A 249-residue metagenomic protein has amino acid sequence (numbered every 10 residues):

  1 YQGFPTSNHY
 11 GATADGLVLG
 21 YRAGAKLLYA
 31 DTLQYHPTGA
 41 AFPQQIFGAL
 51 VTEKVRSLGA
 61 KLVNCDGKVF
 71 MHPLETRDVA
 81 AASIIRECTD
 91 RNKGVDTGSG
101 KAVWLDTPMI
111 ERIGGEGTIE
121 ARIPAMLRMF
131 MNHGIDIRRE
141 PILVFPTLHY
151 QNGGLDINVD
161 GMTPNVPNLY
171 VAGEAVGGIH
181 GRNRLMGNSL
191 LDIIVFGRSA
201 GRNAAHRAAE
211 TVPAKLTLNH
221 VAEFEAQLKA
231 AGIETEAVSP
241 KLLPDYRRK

Functional and structural regions predicted by a protein language model:
Y1-T13, Y170-G181: Catalytic-site beta-strand/loop segments enriched in glycine and acidic/polar residues
G3-P5, L27, N183-N188: A short glycine/serine-rich beta->alpha loop
N8-H9, I119, M186: Charged, low-complexity surface patches
H9-L19, L190-F196: Gly/Ser/Thr-rich active-site loops/lids in small-molecule metabolic enzymes that frequently grip phosphoryl groups
L19, A25-D136, E140, N203-A209: An anion/pyrophosphate-binding glycine-rich loop and adjacent beta-alpha core in soluble alpha-beta enzymes
Y29-Y35, I142, A214-A222: Beta-strand segments within the central parallel beta-sheet cores of soluble alpha/beta enzyme folds
K54, M129-P167: FAD/FMN-dependent oxidoreductases across multiple families
V63-L74, V79, S83, T89 (+3 more regions): Glycine- and aromatic-enriched mobile tails/lids
